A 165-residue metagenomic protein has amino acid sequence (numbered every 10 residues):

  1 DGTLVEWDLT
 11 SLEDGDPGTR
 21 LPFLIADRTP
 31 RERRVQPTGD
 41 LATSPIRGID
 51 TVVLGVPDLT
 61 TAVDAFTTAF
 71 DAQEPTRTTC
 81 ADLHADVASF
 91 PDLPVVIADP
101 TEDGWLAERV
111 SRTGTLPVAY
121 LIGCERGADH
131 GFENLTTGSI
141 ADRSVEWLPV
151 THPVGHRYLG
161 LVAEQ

Functional and structural regions predicted by a protein language model:
D1-T76, A81-Q165: Glyoxalase I/VOC metalloenzyme domain signal
